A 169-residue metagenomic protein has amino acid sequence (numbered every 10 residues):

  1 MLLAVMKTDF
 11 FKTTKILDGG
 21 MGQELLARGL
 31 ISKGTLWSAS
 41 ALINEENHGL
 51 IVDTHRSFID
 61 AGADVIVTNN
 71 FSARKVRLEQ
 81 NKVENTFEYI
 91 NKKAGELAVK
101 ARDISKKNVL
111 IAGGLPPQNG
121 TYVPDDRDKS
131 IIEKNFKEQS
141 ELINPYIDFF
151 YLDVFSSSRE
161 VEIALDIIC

Functional and structural regions predicted by a protein language model:
L2-C169: Domain-level signal for soluble alpha/beta catalytic cores
